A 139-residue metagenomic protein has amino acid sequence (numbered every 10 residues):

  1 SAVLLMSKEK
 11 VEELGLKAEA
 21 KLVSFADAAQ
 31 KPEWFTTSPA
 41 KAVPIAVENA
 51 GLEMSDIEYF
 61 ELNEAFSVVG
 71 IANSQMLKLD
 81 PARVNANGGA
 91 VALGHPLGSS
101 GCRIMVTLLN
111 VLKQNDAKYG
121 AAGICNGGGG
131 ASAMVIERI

Functional and structural regions predicted by a protein language model:
S1-I139: Claisen-condensing/thiolase-fold acyl-transfer catalytic domains that form or cleave C-C bonds in fatty acid
